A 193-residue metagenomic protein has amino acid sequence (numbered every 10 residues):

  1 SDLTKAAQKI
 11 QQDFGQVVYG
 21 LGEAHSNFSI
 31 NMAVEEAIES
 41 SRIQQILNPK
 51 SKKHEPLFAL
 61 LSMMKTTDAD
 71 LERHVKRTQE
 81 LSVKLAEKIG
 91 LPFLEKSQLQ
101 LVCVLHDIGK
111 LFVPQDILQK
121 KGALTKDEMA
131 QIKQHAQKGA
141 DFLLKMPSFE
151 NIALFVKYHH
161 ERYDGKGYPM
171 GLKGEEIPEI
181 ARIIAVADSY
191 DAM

Functional and structural regions predicted by a protein language model:
S1-Q11, E128-Q131, H135: Short helix/loop segment flanking the catalytic signature motif in cyclic-nucleotide metabolism enzymes
K9-I38: A short glycine-enriched loop-to-beta-strand structural element that forms part of the catalytic core of nucleotide
Q11, I38-Q45, V83, A140 (+1 more regions): Structural signal for well-ordered, non-membrane alpha-helices
F14, S41-Q45, I89, F112: Hydrophobic recognition helices of helix-based DNA-binding modules
S41, P49-K50, L71: Heptad-repeat alpha-helical coiled-coil signal-transmission segments
Q45-E55: Short alpha-helical interdomain "coupling" segment at the junction between an upstream regulatory sensor module
E55-M193: Histidine- and acidic-residue-rich, metal-dependent catalytic cores
